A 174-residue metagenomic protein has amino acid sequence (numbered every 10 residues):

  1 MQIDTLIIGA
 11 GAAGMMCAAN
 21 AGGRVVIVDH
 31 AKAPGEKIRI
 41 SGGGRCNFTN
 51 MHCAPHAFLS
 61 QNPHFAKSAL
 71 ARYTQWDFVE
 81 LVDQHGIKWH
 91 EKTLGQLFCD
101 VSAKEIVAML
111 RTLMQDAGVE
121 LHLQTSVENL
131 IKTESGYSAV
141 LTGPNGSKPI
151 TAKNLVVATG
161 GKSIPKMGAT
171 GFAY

Functional and structural regions predicted by a protein language model:
I3-I27: N-terminal Rossmann-like FAD-binding beta1-loop-alpha1 element of flavoenzymes
G11-M16, G44-C46, K162-S163: Gly/Ser/Thr-rich beta-alpha loop segments that engage phosphate groups in nucleotides
P34-I38: A short beta-to-alpha transition loop/helix N-cap that caps and shapes the active-site region
G43-T93: Glycine-rich active-site loop/strand segments that organize a redox cofactor
Y73-H85, T93-A117: An accessory alpha-helical subdomain
K104-E105, M109-Y174: Predominantly flavin-linked oxidoreductase catalytic cores and closely associated redox partners
